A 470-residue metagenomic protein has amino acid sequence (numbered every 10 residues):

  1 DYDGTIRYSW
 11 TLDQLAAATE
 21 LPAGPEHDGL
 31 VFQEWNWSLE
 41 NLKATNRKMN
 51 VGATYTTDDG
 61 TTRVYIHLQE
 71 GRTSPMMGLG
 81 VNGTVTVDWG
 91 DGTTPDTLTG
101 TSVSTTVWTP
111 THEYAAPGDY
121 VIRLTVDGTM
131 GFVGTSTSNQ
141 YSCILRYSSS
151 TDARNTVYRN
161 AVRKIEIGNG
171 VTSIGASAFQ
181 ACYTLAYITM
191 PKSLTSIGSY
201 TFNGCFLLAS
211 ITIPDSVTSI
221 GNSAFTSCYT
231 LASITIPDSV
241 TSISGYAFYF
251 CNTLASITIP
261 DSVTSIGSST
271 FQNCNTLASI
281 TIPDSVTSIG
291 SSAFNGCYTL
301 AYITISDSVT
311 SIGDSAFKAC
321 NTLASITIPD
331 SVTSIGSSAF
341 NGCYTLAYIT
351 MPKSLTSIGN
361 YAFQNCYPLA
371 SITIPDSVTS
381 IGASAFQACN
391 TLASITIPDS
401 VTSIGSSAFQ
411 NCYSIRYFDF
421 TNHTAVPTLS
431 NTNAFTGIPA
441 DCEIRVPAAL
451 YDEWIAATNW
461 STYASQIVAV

Functional and structural regions predicted by a protein language model:
D1, F32-W35, A53, V87 (+6 more regions): Extracellular/surface recognition and adhesion modules
D1-D58, V126, Y141, L145: Secondary-structure capping and domain/repeat boundary segments
Y8-Q14, N41, V121-D127, Y158-S173 (+13 more regions): Structural signature of tandem-repeat unit edges
W10-D13, P95-S104: Solvent-exposed serine/threonine-rich low-complexity stretches and specific carbohydrate-binding patches
E26-V31, L79-V85: Short proline/glycine-enriched turn/loop motifs at strand-loop junctions of beta-rich domains
T56-G80, D127-I167: Extracellular ectodomain segments of secreted/surface proteins
S102-A116, Y120: Residue-level recognition of secondary-structure-to-loop junctions
G175-Q180, G198-F206, G221-T226, S244-Y249 (+8 more regions): Consensus positions within tandem repeat domains that build extended binding/scaffold surfaces
